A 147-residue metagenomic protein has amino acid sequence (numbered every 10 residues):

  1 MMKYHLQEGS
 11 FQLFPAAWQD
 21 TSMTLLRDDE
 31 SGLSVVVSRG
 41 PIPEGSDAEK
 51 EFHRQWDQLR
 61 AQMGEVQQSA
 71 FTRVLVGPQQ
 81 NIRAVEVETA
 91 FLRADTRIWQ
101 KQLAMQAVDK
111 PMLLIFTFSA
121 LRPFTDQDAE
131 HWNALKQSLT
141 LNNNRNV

Functional and structural regions predicted by a protein language model:
M1-S10, L59-M63, I115: An N-terminal domain-start capping segment
M2-R54: Secretory pathway targeting signatures of secreted, lumenal, and periplasmic proteins
S10-W18, I115-V147: Surface-exposed amphipathic alpha-helical segments
F14, D20-T24, E30-L33, F71-P78 (+2 more regions): Localized chelating/binding microdomains that coordinate divalent metal ions or stabilize phosphate-bearing
L26-D29, M105-K110: Short glycine/proline-enriched loop/turn "hinge" motifs that connect secondary-structure elements and lie
S31-V36, R83-A84, P111-T117: Glycine-rich, often proline-containing surface loops adjacent to acidic residues and nearby aromatics that form
F52-R60, K136: Generic solvent-exposed, charged/amphipathic alpha-helical segments that serve as macromolecular interface scaffolds
D57-A107: Signature of long, low-cysteine stretches enriched in small and polar/charged residues
